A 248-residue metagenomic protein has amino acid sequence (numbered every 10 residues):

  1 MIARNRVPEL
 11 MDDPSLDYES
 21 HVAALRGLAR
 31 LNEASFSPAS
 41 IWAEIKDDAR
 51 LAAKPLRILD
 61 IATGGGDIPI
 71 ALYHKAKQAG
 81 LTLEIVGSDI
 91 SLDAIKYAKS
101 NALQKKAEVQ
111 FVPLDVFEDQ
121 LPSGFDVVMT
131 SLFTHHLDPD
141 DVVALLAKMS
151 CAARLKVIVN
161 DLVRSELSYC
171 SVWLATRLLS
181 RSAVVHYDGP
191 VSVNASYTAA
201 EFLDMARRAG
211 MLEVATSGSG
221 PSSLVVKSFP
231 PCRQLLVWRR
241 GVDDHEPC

Functional and structural regions predicted by a protein language model:
M1-P14: N-terminal auxiliary segments of SAM/dcSAM-dependent transferases
P14, Y18-E44, D48: Class I SAM-dependent methyltransferase Rossmann-like catalytic core, especially the SAM/SAH-binding loop
L59, G66-E118: Class I SAM-dependent methyltransferase SAM/SAH-binding core
M129: A conserved beta-strand element that flanks and buttresses the S-adenosyl-L-methionine
L137-K148: A short, conserved alpha-helix within the catalytic core of class I
A153-L162: Conserved beta-strand signature within the Rossmann-like core of class I S-adenosyl-L-methionine
L162-L212, S223-K227: C-terminal alpha-helical "lid/dimerization" subdomain adjacent to the S-adenosyl-L-methionine
S222-C248: Core SAM-dependent methyltransferase catalytic element
